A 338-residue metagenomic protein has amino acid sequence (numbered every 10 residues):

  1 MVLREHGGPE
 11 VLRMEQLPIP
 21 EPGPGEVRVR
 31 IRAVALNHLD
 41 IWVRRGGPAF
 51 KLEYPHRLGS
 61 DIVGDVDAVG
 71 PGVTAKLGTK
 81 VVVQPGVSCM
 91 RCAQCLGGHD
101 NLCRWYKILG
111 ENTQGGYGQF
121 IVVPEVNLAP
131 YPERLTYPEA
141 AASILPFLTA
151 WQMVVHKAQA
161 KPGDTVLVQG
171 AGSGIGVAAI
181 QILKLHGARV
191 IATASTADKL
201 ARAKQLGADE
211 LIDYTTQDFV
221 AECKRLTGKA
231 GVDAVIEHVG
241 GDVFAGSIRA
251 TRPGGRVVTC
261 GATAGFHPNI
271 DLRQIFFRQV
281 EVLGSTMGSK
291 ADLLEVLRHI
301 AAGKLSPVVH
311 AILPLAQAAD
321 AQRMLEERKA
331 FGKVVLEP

Functional and structural regions predicted by a protein language model:
M1, K229, K304-V308, D320-P338: C-terminal capping/lid region of NAD(P)-dependent oxidoreductase domains
P18-A35, G47-L96, P132-R134: Glycine-rich beta-strand-centered segment in the early N-terminal region that forms part of a ligand/cofactor-binding
P18-I19, E53-S60, L109-T113, Q119 (+1 more regions): Short Gly/Pro-enriched turn/cap motifs at secondary-structure boundaries
G78, L135-Q217: Mid-domain Rossmann-like dinucleotide-binding core that forms the NAD(H)/NADP(H) cofactor-binding site
T79-K80, Q94, F120, T165 (+2 more regions): Residue-level marker of beta-strand positions
V87-G170: NAD(P)H dinucleotide-binding glycine-rich loop of Rossmann-like/cofactor-binding domains, especially the beta1-alpha1
H186, A197, H238-V308, P338: Glycine-rich phosphate-binding loop and adjacent beta-alpha segment of Rossmann(oid) nucleotide-cofactor-binding
D218-G228: Short amphipathic alpha-helix with an adjacent loop that forms part of the alpha/beta core around
